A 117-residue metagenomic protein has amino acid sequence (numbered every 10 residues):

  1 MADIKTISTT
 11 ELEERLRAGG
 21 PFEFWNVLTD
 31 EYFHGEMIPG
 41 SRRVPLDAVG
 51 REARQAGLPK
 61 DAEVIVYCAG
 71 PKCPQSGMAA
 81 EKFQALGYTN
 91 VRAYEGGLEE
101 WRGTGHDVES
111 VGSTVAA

Functional and structural regions predicted by a protein language model:
M1-F22, D30-V66, G70-A117: Rhodanese-like catalytic fold shared by cysteine-dependent sulfurtransferases and DSP/PTP-type phosphatases
